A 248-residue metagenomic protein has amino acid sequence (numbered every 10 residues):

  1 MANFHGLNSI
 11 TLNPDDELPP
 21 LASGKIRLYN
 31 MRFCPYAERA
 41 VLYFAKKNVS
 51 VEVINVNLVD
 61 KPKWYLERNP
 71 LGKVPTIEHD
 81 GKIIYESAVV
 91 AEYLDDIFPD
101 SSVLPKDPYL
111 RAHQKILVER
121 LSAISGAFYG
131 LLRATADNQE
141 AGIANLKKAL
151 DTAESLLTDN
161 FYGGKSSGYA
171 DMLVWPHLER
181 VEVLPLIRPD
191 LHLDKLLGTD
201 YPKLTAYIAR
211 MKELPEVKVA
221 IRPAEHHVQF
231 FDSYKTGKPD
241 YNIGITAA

Functional and structural regions predicted by a protein language model:
M1-S166, Y201, T236-K238, G244-A248: GST-like domain detector, emphasizing the conserved glutathione-binding G-site in the N-terminal thioredoxin-like
H79, V174, Y207: Short active-site alpha-helical segment characteristic of glycosyltransferases and processive polysaccharide synthases
D95-P99, S122, T158, H177-L178 (+3 more regions): Hydrophobic/aromatic-lined pockets within catalytic cores
A134, P189-L197: Short helix/strand-bridging catalytic loops that position acidic/His residues to coordinate divalent metals and engage
S155-K165, I187-R188, L214-I221: Surface-exposed helix-capping loop/turn segments at secondary-structure junctions
K165-P189, D200: GST superfamily/GST-like fold recognition
G198-V228: A contiguous, mid-protein "functional segment" used to position or interact with cofactors/ions or partner subunits
A224-D240: C-terminal/domain-terminus segments
